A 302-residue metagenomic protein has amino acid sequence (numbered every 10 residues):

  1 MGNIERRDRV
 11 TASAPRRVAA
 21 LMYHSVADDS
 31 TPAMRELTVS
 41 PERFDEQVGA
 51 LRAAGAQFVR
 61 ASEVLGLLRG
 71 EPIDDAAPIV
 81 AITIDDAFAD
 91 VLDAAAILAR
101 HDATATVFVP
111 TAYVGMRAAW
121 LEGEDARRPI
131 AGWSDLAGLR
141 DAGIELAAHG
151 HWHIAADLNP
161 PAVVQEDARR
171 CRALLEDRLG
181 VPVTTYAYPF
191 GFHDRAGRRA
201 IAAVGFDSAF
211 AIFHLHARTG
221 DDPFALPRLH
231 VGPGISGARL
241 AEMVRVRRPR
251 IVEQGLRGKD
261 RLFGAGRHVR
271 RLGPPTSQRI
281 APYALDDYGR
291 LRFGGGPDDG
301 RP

Functional and structural regions predicted by a protein language model:
M1-R16, P227-P302: Membrane-proximal basic amphipathic "stem/tether" segments
G2-E5, T11-E63: N-terminal structural segment of carbohydrate-active enzymes
R16-A27, A77-V80, A99-D194, A225-L226: Metal-dependent polysaccharide deacetylase catalytic core of the NodB/CE4 family, i.e., the active-site-bearing domain
T38-D74, E176-R178, H193, A203-P223 (+1 more regions): C-terminal domain-boundary segment and adjacent tail
D85-D86: Noncatalytic alpha-helical scaffolds and linker/capping helices
A89-V91, H153-A155, F190-A196, H216-T219: Active-site environment of divalent metal-dependent phosphoester hydrolases
D93-I97, A196-A200: A short acidic, amphipathic alpha-helical/loop segment
P110-V114, F213-A217, V231-G232: Short, acidic/turn-prone active-site loops that include or flank metal/cofactor- and phosphate-binding residues
